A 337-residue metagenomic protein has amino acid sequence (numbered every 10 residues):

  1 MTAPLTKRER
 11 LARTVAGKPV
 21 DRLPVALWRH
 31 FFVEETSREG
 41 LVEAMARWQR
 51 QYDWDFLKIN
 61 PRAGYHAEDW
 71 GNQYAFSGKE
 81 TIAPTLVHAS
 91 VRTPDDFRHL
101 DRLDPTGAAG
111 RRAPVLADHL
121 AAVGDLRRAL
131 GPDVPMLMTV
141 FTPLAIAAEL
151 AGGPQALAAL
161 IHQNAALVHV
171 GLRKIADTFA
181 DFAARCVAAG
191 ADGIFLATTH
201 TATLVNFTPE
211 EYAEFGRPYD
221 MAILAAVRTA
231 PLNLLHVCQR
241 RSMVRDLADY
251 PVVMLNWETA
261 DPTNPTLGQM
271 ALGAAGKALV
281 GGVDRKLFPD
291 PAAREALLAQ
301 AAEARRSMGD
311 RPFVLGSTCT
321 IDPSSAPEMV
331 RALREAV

Functional and structural regions predicted by a protein language model:
M1-F32, G110-V337: Active-site loop segments of alpha/beta catalytic cores
K7, L27, S37, L41-M45: Short N-terminal amphipathic alpha-helix/helix-capping patch enriched in small hydrophobics with frequent Ser/Thr
R13-P19, S37-R38, A46-Q51: Short secondary-structure boundary/capping segments within folded domains
H30-V33, R62-H66: Short active-site-proximal "capping" loops at secondary-structure junctions
S37-E43, A67-K79: Glycine-rich loop at the start of a catalytic domain that most often binds anionic cofactors/ligands
E43-A63, R185-G193, D249-Y250: Catalytic domains of carbohydrate-active enzymes, especially glycoside hydrolases
Q49-R50, W54, R62, G71 (+2 more regions): Generic short alpha-helical segment signal, independent of protein family or function, capturing local helix propensity
E80-D125: A gly/proline- and charged-residue-enriched helix-loop-helix capping module
